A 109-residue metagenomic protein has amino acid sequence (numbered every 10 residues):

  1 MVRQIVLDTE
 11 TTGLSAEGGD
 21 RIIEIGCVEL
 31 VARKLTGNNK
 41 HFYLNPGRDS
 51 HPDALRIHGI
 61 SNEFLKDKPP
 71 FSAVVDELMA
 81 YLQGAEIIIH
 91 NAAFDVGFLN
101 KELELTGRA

Functional and structural regions predicted by a protein language model:
M1-A109: Conserved non-catalytic scaffold segment of RNase H-like nuclease domains
